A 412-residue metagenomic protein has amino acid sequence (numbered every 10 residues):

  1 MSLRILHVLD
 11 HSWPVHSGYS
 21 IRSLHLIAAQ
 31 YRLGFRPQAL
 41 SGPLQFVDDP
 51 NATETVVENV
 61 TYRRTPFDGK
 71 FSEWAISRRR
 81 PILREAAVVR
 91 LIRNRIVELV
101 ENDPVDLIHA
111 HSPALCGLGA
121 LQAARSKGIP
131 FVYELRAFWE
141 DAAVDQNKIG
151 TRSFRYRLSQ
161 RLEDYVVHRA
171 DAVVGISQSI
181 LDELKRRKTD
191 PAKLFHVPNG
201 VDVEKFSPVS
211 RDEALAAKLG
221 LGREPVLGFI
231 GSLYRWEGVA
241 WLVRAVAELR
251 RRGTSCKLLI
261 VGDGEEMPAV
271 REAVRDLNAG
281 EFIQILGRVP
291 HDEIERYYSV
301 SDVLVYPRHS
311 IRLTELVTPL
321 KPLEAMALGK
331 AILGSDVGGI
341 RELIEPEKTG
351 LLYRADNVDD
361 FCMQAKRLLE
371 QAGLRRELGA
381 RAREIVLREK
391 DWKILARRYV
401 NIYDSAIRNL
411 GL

Functional and structural regions predicted by a protein language model:
M1-T61: N-terminal subdomain of nucleotide-sugar transferases
L6-V8, L221-V246: Conserved donor-binding/catalytic core segment of Leloir-type glycosyltransferases
P104-L107, D171, Y298-E315, K330-A331: Acidic donor-binding loop of glycosyltransferase active sites
S179, G200: Carbohydrate-associated surface elements
V261, P268-E295: Nucleotide-activated donor-binding/catalytic signature segment of Leloir-type glycosyltransferases, i.e., the conserved
Y306, E324-A327, A331-G334, I344: Short hydrophobic beta-strand element within catalytic cores of glycosyltransferases and related nucleotide-activated
P346-E347, L351-V358, R367-G373: Conserved acidic donor-binding segment of nucleotide-sugar-dependent glycosyltransferases
D360, R367, L374-E389, R398-N401 (+1 more regions): A short, well-ordered alpha-helix in the C-terminal region of glycosyltransferases
